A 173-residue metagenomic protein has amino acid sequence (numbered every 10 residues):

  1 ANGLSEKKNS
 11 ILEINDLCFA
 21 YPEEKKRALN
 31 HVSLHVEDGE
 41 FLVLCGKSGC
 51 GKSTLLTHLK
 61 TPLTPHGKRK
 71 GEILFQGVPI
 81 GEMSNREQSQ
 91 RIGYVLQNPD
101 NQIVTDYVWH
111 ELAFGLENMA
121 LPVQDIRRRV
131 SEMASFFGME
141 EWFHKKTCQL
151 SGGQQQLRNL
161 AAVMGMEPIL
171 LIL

Functional and structural regions predicted by a protein language model:
K7-I14, F19-H31, L63-H66, E82-S84 (+1 more regions): A short, flexible loop at the N-terminus of ABC-type nucleotide-binding domains that lies
C45-K47: The feature captures the beta-strand-to-loop junction immediately N-terminal to the Walker
K60: Helix-to-loop junction immediately C-terminal to a conserved catalytic motif
K68-P79, Q88: Conserved ABC transporter NBD signature motif
Q124-W142: Conserved ABC ATPase "signature" region
K146-L150, Q154: Conserved ABC ATPase signature
L160-A161: Hydrophobic anchor residue at the start of the ABC signature
